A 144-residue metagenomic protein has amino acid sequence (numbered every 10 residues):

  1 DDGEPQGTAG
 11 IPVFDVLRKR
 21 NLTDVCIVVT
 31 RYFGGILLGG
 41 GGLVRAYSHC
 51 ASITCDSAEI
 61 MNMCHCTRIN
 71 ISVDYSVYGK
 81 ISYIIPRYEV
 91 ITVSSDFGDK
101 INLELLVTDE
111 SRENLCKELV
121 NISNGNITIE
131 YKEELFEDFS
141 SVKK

Functional and structural regions predicted by a protein language model:
D1-L22: Portal/gating segments that form or line small-molecule/metal binding sites
T23-G34: Glycine- and acidic-rich phosphate- and metal-coordinating loops
A46, C50-A58: Stable alpha-helical structural segments in soluble proteins, enriched in small hydrophobic residues
E59-V77, L103: Short glycine-/aliphatic-rich beta-strand segments at the starts of folded cytosolic domains
I71-V90: Short amphipathic alpha-helix segments
D74-Y78, T108-E113: Helix N-cap motif at beta-to-alpha junctions
Y88-V93, V120-T128: A common structural junction motif
F97-E110, Y131-K144: Short proline/glycine- and acidic-rich turn/helix-capping motifs at secondary-structure junctions
